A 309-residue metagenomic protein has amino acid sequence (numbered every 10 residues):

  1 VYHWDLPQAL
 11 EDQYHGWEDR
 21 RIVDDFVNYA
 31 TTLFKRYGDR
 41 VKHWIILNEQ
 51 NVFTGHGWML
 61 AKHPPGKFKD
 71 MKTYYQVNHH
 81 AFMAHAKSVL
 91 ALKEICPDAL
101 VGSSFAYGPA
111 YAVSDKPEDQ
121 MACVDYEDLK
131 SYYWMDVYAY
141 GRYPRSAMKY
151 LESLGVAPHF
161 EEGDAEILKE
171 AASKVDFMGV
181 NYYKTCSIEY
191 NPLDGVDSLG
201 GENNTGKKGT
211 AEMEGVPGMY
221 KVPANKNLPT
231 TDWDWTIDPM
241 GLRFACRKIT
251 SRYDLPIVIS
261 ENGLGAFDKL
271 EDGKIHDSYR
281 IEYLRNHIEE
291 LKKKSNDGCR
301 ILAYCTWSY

Functional and structural regions predicted by a protein language model:
V1-Y309: Active-site region of glycoside hydrolase catalytic domains
